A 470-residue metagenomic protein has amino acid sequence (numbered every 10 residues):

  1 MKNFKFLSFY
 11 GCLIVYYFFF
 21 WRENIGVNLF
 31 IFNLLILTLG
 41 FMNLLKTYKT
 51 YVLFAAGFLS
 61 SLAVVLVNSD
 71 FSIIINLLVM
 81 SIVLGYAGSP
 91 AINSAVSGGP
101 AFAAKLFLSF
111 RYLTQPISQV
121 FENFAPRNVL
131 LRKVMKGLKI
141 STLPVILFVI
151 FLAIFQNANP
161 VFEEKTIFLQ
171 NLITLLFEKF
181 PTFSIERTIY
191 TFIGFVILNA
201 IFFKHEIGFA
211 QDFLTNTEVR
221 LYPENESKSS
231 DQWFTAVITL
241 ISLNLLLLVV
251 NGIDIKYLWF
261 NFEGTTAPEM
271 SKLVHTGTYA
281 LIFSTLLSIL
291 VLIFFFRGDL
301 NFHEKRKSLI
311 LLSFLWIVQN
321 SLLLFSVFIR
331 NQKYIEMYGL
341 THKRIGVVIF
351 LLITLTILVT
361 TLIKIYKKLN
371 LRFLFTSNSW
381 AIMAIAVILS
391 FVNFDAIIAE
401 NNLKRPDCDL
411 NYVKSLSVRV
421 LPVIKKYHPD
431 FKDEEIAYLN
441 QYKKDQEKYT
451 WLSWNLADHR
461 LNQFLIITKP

Functional and structural regions predicted by a protein language model:
Y17-E164, T191-A210: Transmembrane-helix bundle segments that line or gate the permeation/cavity pathway in multi-pass membrane proteins
V83-L84, P181-D231, A236-L248, I255 (+2 more regions): Terminal, non-globular segments
A153-Q170, V249-G264, F325-K333, I398: Membrane-helix interface motif
I173-I189, A267-F283, L340-F350, S415: Short aromatic-rich membrane-water interface segments that cap or initiate transmembrane helices in multi-pass membrane
L240, L371-F394: Internal/C-terminal transmembrane anchor helices
L315-K364: Membrane-embedded alpha-helical segments of integral membrane proteins
A386-N411: Hydrophobic alpha-helical transmembrane segments in integral membrane proteins
S417-P470: Extracytosolic and intramembrane catalytic regions of membrane-associated proteins in envelope/secretory systems
